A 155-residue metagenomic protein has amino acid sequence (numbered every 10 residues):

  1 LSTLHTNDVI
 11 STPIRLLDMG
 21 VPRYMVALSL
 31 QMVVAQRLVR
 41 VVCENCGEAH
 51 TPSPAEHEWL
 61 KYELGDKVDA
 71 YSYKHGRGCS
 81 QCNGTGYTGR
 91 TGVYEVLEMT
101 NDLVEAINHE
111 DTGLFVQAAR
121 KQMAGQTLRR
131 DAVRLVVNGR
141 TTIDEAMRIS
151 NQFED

Functional and structural regions predicted by a protein language model:
L1-D155: Short, flexible helix-loop junctions that flank or precede catalytic/ligand sites
